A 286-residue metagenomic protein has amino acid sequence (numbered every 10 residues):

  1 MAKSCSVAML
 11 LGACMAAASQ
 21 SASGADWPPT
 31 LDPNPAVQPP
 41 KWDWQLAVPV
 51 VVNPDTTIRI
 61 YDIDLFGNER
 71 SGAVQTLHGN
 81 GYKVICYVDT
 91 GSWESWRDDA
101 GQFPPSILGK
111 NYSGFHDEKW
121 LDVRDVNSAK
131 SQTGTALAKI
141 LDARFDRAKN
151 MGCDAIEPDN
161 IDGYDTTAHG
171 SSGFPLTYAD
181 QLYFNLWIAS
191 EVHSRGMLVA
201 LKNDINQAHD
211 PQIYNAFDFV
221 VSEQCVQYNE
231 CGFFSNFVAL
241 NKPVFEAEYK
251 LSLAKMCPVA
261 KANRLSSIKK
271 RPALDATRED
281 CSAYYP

Functional and structural regions predicted by a protein language model:
M1-A8: Bacterial N-terminal signal peptides that target proteins for export
A8-A17: Bacterial N-terminal signal peptides
A17-A18, C153: Charged, amphipathic alpha-helical interaction segments
A18-G24: Boundary at the C-terminal end of the N-terminal hydrophobic targeting segment
A25-P286: Glycan-processing catalytic domains of CAZymes
